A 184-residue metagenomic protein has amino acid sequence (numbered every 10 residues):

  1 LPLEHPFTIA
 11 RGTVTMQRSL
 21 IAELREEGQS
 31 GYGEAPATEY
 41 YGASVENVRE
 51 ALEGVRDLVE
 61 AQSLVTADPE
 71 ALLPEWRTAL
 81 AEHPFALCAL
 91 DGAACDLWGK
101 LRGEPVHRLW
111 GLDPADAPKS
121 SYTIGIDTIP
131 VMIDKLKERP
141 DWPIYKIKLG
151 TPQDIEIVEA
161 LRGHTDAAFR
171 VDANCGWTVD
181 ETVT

Functional and structural regions predicted by a protein language model:
L1-M16: Short, Gly/Pro- and small/polar-rich lid/capping loops
G12-M16, Y41-A43, A51-G54, R139-W142 (+1 more regions): Short, low-complexity, polar/charged sequence segments that are solvent-exposed and flexible
T13, Y32-E34, K100, E104 (+2 more regions): Gly/Ser/Thr-rich helix-start
R18-L20: Short beta-strand micro-motifs in enzyme catalytic cores
L24-R25, Q29-L101: Metal- or metallocofactor-binding catalytic centers and their adjacent structured scaffolds across diverse enzyme
V106-T184: Metal-dependent enolase-superfamily TIM-barrel catalytic cores that perform enediolate-based chemistry
